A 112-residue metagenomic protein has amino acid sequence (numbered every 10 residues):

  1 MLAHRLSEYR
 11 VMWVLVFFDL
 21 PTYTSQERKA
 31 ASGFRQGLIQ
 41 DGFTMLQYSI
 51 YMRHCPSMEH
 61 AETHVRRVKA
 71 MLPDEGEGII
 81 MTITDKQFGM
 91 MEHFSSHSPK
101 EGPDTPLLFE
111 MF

Functional and structural regions predicted by a protein language model:
L2-L15, P21-F112: Basic nucleic-acid-binding interfaces
